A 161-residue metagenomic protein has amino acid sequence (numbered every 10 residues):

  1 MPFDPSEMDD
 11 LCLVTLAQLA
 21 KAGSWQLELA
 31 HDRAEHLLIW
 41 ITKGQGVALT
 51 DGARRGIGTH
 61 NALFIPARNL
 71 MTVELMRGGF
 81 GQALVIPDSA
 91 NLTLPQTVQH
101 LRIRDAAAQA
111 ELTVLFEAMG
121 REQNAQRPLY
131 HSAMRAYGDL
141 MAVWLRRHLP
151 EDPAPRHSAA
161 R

Functional and structural regions predicted by a protein language model:
M1-D9: N-terminal low-complexity or simple alpha-helical regulatory segments that function as activation/interaction modules
M8-L16, Q109, A142: Generic N-terminal initiation segments characterized by hydrophobic and/or small/turn-forming residues
D10-H100, P128-S132: N-terminal regulatory/effector-sensing and dimerization cores that precede helix-turn-helix DNA-binding domains
Q96-R161: Amphipathic alpha-helical segments enriched in hydrophobic/aromatic residues interleaved with Lys/Arg
